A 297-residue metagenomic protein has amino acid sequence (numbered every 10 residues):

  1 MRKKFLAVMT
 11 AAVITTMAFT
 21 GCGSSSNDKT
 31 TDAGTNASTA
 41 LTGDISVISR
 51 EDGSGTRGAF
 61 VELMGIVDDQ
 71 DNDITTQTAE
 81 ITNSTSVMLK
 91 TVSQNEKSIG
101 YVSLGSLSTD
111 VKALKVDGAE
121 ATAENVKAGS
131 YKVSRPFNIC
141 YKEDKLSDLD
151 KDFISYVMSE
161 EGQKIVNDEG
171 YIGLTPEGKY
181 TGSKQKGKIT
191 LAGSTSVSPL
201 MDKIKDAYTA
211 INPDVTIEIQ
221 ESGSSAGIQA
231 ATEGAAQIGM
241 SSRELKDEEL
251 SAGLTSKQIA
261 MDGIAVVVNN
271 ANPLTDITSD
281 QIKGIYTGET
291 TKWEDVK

Functional and structural regions predicted by a protein language model:
K4-L6, G23-K297: Exported/periplasmic ABC-transporter solute-binding proteins
F5-V13: Sec-dependent signal peptide hydrophobic core
T16-G21: C-terminal motif of bacterial Sec signal peptides marking the signal peptidase cleavage site
